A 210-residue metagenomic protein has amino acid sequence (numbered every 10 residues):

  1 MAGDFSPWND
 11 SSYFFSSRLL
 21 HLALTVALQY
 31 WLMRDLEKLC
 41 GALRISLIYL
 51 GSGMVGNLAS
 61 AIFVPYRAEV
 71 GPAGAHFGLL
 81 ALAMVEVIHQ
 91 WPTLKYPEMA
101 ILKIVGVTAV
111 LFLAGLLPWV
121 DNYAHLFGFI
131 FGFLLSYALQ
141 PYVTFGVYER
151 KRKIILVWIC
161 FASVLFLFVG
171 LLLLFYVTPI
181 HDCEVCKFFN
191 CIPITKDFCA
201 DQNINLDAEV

Functional and structural regions predicted by a protein language model:
M1-G3, N9, L36, A68-E69 (+2 more regions): Membrane-interface loops
M1-P72: N-terminal TM1-TM2 helical hairpin plus the immediately adjacent luminal interfacial "cap"
L20-Q29, Y49, V70-L82, V120-Q140: Alpha-helical transmembrane segments that form the membrane-embedded catalytic/substrate-binding core of multi-pass
K38-L43, A83-I101, Q140-E149: Alpha-helical transmembrane bundle and helix-membrane interface signal in multi-pass integral membrane proteins
S46-L47, G51, P72-H76, Y96-K103: Cytoplasmic-side transmembrane-helix entry/capping segments in multi-pass membrane proteins
A61-V70, P92-L94, G115-Y123: Membrane-interface helix caps and helix-loop-helix hairpins in membrane proteins
A109-V210: C-terminal transmembrane module of polytopic alpha-helical membrane proteins
